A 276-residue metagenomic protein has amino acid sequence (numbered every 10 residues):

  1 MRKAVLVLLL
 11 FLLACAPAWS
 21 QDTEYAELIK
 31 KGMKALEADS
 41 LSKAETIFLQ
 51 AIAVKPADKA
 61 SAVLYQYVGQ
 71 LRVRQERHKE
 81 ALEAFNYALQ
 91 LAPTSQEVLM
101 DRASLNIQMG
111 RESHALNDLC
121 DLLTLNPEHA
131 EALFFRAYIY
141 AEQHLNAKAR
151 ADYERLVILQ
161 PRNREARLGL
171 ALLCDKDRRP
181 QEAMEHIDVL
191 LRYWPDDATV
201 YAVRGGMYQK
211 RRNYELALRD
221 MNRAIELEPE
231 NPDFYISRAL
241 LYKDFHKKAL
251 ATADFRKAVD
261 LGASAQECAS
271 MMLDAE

Functional and structural regions predicted by a protein language model:
A18-Y67, R74, E276: N-terminal leader/linker segments that initiate helical-solenoid repeat arrays
Y25-A26, K59-A62, Q96-E97, A130-E131 (+4 more regions): Helix-start (N-cap) detector for alpha-helical repeat units in TPR-like alpha-solenoids, especially tetratricopeptide
L36, Q66, V73, M100 (+7 more regions): Position-specific recognition of the canonical hydrophobic site in helix A of tetratricopeptide repeat
S40-T46, Q75-Y87, M109-D121, Q143-R155 (+3 more regions): Structural signature of tandem alpha-helical TPR/SEL1-like repeats, specifically the intra-repeat loop/turn
I52-P56, L89, L123, V157 (+3 more regions): A conserved position within tetratricopeptide repeats
P56-K59, P93, P127, P161 (+3 more regions): Short coil turns that delineate tetratricopeptide repeat
V63-Y67, D101, F135, G169 (+3 more regions): Canonical tetratricopeptide repeat
L240, D244-E276: Terminal, low-structured helical/coil segments at or just beyond the last alpha-helical repeat
